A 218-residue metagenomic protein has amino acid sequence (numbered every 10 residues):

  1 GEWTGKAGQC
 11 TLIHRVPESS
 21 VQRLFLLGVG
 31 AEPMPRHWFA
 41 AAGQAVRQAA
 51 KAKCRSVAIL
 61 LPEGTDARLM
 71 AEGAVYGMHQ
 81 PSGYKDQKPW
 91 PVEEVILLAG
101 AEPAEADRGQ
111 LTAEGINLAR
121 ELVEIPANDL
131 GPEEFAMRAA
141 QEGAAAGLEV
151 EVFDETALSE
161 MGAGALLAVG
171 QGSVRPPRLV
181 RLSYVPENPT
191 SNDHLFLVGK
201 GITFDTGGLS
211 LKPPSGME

Functional and structural regions predicted by a protein language model:
G1-G201, T206, P214-G216: Short amphipathic alpha-helical segment within the helicase RecA-like ATPase core that mediates nucleic-acid
